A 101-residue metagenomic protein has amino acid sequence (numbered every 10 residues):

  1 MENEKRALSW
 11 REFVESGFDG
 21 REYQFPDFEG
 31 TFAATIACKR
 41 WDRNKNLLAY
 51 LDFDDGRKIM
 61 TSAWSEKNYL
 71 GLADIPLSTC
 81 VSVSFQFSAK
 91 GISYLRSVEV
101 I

Functional and structural regions predicted by a protein language model:
M1-E2, I101: Short intrinsically disordered terminal tails
E2-F32: Short boundary/loop segments of OB/S1/cold-shock single-stranded nucleic-acid-binding domains
F25-K45: Structural detector for short beta-strands of small beta-barrel domains
G30, E66-S84: Short nucleic-acid-contacting surface segments enriched for D/E, G, S/T with interspersed K/R
R43-L47, A89-I92: Short acidic/glycine-enriched loop/turn segments that link adjacent beta-strands
L48-D55: Short, acidic/hydrophobic/Gly-rich beta-strand patch recurrent on exposed beta strands that often constitutes part
R57-W64: A short macromolecule-binding patch
S84-I101: OB-fold/S1-family single-stranded nucleic acid-binding modules
